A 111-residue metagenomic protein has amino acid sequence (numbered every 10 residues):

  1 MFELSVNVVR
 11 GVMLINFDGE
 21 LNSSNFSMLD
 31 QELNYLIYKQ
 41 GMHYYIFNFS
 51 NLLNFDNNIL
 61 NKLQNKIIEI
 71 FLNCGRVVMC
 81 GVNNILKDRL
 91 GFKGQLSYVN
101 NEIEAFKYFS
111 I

Functional and structural regions predicted by a protein language model:
M1-Y45, F49-L52, E69-I111: STAS-like cytosolic regulatory interaction modules
D30-E32, L60-N65: Charged helix-capping and loop-helix junction motifs
F55-I59: Conserved phosphotransfer microenvironments
